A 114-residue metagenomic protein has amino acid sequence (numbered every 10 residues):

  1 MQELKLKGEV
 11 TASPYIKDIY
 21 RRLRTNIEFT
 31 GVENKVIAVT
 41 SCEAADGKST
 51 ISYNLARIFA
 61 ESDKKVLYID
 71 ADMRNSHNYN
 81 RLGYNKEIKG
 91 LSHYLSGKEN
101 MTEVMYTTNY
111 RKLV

Functional and structural regions predicted by a protein language model:
Q2-K17, R21, T25-N26, V32 (+2 more regions): P-loop/Walker-type NTP enzyme "switch/lid" segment
I37-V39: Hydrophobic anchor at the beta1->P-loop junction of P-loop NTPases
T50-I51, L55: Hydrophobic positions on the alpha1 helix immediately C-terminal to the Walker A/P-loop
A60: Gly/Ala-rich phosphate-binding loop of Rossmann-like dinucleotide-binding domains, activating on the conserved
